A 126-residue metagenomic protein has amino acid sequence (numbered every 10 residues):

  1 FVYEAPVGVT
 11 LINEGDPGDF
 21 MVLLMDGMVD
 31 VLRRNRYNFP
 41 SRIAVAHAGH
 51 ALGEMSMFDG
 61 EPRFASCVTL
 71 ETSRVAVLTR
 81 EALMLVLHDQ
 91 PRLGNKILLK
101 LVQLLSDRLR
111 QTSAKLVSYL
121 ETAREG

Functional and structural regions predicted by a protein language model:
F1-R34: Regulatory nucleotide-sensing modules
L11, F39-P40: Short, surface-exposed loop/turn segments at secondary-structure junctions
G15, Y37-N38, E61: Residues that act as N-cap/strand-start positions at coil-to-secondary-structure junctions
L32-R36, V68-L70: A generic structural motif
R34-R36, H88, E121: Short, flexible helix-adjacent loops and helix caps
R42-L99: Cyclic-nucleotide recognition modules
L70, K96-G126: Polybasic "coupling" helices that flank or enter modular domains
